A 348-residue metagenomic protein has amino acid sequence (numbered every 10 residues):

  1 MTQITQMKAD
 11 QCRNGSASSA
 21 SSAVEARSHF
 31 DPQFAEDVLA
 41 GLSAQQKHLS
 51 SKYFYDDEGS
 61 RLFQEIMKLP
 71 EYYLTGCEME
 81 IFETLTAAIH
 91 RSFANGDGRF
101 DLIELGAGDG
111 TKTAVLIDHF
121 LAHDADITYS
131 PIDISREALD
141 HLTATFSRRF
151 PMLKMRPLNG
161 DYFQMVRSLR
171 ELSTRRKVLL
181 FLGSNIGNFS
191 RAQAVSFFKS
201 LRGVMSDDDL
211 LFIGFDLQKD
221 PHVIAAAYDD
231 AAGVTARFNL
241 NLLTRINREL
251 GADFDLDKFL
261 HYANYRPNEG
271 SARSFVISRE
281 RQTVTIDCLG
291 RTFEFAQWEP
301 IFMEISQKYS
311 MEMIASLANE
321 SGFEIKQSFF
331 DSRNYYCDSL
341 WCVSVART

Functional and structural regions predicted by a protein language model:
T2-K8, N14, S18-Y53, S60: N-terminal auxiliary segments of SAM/dcSAM-dependent transferases
Q46-F93: Class I SAM-dependent methyltransferase Rossmann-like catalytic core, especially the SAM/SAH-binding loop
G98-G108: Conserved class I S-adenosyl-L-methionine
D109-D124: Conserved SAM-binding loop of SAM-dependent methyltransferases across substrates and taxa, primarily the Class I
S135-R136: Conserved SAM/SAH-binding beta-strand->alpha-helix loop
N188-S200: A short, conserved alpha-helix within the catalytic core of class I
G203-Q218: Conserved beta-strand signature within the Rossmann-like core of class I S-adenosyl-L-methionine
V223-Q307, M311-S321: Substrate-binding/catalytic lobe of Class I Rossmann-like enzymes that use SAM or dcSAM, i.e., the mid-to-C-terminal
